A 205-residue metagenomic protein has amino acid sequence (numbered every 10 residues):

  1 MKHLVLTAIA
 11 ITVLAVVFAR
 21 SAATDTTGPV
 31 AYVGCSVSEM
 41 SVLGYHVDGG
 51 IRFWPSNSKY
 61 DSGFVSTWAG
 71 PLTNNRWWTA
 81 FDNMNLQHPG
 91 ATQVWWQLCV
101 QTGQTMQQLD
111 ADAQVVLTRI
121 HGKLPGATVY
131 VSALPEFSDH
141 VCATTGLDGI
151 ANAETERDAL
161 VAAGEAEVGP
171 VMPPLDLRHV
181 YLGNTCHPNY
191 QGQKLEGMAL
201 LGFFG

Functional and structural regions predicted by a protein language model:
M1-L4: Positively charged n-region of N-terminal signal peptides that target proteins for export
A8-V16: Bacterial N-terminal signal peptides
A19-D25: Sec-dependent signal peptide cleavage junction
T26-P29, G49-I51, P89-V94, L124-Y130 (+1 more regions): Loop/turn elements at helix/coil->beta-strand transitions in domains of secreted/extracellular proteins
P29-Q107: Conserved SGNH/GDSL esterase-like catalytic core that processes O-acyl groups on lipids and polysaccharides
E39-V42, T102-Q104, F137-C142, H179-V180: Short catalytic/ligand-binding loop motif for oxyanion handling, primarily in non-cytosolic enzymes, centered on
L72-L86, A111-R119, E154-D158: Alpha-helical scaffolding within the catalytic cores of extracellular/periplasmic polymer-degrading hydrolases
L134-D176, T185-G197: Substrate-gating cap/lid alpha-helix
